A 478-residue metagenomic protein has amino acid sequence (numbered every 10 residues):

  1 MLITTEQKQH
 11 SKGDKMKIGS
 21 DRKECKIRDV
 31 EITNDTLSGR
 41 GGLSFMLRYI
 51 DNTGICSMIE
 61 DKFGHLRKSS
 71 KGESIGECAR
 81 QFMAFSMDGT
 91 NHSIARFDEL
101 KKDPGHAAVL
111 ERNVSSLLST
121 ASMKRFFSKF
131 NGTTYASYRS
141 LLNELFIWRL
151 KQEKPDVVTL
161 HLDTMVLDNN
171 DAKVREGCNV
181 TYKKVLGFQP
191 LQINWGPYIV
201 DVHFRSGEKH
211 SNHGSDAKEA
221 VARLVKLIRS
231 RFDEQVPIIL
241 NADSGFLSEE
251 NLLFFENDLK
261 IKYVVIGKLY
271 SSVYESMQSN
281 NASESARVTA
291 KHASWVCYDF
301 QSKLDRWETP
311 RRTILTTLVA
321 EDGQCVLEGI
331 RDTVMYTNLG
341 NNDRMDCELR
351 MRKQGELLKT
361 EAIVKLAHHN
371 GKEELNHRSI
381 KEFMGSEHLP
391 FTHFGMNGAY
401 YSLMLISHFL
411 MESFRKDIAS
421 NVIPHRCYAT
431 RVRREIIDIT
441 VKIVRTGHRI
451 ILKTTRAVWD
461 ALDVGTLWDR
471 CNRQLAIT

Functional and structural regions predicted by a protein language model:
M1-K184, P190-S211, S215-D233, N257 (+2 more regions): Dynamic "connector" segments at or just before major functional cores
K17, D21-K23, K262-L375, S379-E382 (+1 more regions): An anionic, glycine-rich sequence signature occurring as long contiguous blocks
Y49, F97, K102, V296 (+3 more regions): Short amphipathic alpha-helical "interface-anchor" segments enriched in bulky aromatics
V157-T159, P237-N241, K262-V264: Structural preference for beta-strand elements that scaffold enzyme active sites
Y182-V185, Q192, L259-S272: Acidic, His- and aromatic-enriched active-site or binding-groove loops in soluble protein domains that engage sugars
D233, N251-K262: Short, surface-exposed basic-aromatic patches at helix termini and helix-loop junctions that form
L240-S248, L269-S272: Acidic, metal-coordinating catalytic cores used for nucleic-acid/nucleotide bond scission and strand-transfer chemistry
E387-A419, I423-T446: Basic, amphipathic alpha-helical segments enriched in Lys/Arg and hydrophobic/aromatic residues
